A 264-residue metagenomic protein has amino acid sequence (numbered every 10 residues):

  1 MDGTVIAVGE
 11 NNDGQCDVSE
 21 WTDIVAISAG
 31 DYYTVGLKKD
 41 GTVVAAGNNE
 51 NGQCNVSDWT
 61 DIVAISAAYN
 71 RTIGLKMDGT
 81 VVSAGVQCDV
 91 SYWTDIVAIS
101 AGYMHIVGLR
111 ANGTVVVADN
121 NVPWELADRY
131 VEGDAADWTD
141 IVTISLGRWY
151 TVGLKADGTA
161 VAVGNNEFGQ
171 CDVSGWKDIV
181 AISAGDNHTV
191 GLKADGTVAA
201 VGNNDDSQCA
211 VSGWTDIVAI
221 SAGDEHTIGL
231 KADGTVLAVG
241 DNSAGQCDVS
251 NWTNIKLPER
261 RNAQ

Functional and structural regions predicted by a protein language model:
M1-A7: Short intrinsically disordered, low-complexity coil segments enriched in acidic
D2, T22-A26, K39-V44, N55 (+11 more regions): Tandem repeat domain/solenoid detector
A7, Y33-G36, A45, R71-G74 (+9 more regions): Conserved core positions of repeat-based scaffolds
V8-E20, G47-D58, L75, G85-W93 (+4 more regions): Short glycine/serine- and acidic-residue-enriched loop/turn motifs that recur at repeat junctions
Y32-Y33, Y69, Y92, Y103 (+3 more regions): Aromatic (phenylalanine/tyrosine) cluster motif
L257-Q264: A detector of long low-complexity, disordered segments enriched in serine/threonine/proline
